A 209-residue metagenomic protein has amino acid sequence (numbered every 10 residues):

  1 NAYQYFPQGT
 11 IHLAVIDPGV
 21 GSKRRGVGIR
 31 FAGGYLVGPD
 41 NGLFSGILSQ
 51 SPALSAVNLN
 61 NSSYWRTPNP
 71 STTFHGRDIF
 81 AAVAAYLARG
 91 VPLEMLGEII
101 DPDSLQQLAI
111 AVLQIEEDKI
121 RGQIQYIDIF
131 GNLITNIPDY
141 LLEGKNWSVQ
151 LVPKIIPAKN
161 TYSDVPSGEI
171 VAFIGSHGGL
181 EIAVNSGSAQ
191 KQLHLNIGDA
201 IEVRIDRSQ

Functional and structural regions predicted by a protein language model:
N1, F6-G9, A14-I16, V20-D78: Active-site histidine-anchored catalytic micro-motif
Y3, R25-V27, I47-L48, P70-T72 (+5 more regions): A generic local secondary-structure boundary/capping motif
T10-L13, G26-G28, G34-V37, L54-N58 (+7 more regions): Structural motif
V15-P18, F31-A32, P39-N41, I47-Q50 (+8 more regions): Fold-independent oxyanion-binding glycine-rich loops and adjacent beta-strand/coil segments at enzyme active sites
R66-N136, L141: Anionic-ligand-binding alpha/beta catalytic cores of soluble enzymes and soluble regulatory domains that recognize
I134-H194: A conserved acidic, glycine/proline-rich C-terminal tail/linker
I197-D206: Surface-exposed interaction regions enriched in Ser/Thr/Asp/Glu that occur as long low-complexity tracts or repetitive
